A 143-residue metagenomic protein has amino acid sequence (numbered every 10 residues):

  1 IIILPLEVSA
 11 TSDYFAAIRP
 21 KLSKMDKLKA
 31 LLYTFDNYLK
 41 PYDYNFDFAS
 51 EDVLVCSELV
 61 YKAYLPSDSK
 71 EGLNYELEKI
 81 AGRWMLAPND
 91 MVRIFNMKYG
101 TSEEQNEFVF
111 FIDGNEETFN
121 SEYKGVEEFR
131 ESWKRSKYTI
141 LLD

Functional and structural regions predicted by a protein language model:
I1-K21, Y42-L54: Glycine-rich catalytic cores of cysteine/serine-nucleophile enzymes that process amide/ester linkages in cell-envelope
I2-L4, Y38, N74: Intrinsic low-complexity, intrinsically disordered segments enriched in polar/basic residues
L6-V8, Y33, G82: Residue-level signal for the start and early helices of compact helical domains
P20, Y33-P41, K62-K70: Structured segments of extracytoplasmic/periplasmic soluble domains in secreted or envelope-associated proteins
L22-M25, L86: Short coil/turn linker and secondary-structure boundary residues
D26-A30, T34, D52, C56-L59: Stable alpha-helical elements in mature extracytoplasmic
E51, S57-D143: Activation targets extended, charge/polar-rich intrinsically disordered C-terminal tails
